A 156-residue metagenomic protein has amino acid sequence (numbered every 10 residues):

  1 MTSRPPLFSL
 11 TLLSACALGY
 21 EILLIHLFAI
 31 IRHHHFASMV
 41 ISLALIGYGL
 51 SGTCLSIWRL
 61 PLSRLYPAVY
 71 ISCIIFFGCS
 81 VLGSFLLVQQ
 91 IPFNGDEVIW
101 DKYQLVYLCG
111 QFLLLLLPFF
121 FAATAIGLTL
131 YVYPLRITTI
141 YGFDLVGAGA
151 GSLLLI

Functional and structural regions predicted by a protein language model:
M1-I156: Alpha-helical transmembrane segments of multi-pass membrane proteins
